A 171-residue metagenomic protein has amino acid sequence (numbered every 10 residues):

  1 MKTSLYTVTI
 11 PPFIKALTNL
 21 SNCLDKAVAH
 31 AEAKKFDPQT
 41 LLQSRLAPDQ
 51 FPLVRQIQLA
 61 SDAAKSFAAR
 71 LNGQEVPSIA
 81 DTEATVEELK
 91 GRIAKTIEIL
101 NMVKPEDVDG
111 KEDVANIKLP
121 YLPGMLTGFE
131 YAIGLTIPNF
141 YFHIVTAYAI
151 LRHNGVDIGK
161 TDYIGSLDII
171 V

Functional and structural regions predicted by a protein language model:
T3-K26, Q39, R45-D49, L53-F67 (+3 more regions): Aromatic-residue-lined binding/catalytic grooves and analogous aromatic/hydrophobic interfacial grooves in multimeric
L20-K34, A147, L151: Long, well-ordered alpha-helical segments
E32-L42, M102-A132, I164: Acidic interhelical loop/turn segments
L42-V76, M125-D162: Short, contiguous alpha-helical
P52, L119-L122, I170-V171: Short, solvent-exposed polar/charged micro-motifs at secondary-structure junctions
K65-E106: Helix-adjacent hinge/juxtasegments
K160-V171: Short, highly charged C-terminal tails/helix-capping segments
